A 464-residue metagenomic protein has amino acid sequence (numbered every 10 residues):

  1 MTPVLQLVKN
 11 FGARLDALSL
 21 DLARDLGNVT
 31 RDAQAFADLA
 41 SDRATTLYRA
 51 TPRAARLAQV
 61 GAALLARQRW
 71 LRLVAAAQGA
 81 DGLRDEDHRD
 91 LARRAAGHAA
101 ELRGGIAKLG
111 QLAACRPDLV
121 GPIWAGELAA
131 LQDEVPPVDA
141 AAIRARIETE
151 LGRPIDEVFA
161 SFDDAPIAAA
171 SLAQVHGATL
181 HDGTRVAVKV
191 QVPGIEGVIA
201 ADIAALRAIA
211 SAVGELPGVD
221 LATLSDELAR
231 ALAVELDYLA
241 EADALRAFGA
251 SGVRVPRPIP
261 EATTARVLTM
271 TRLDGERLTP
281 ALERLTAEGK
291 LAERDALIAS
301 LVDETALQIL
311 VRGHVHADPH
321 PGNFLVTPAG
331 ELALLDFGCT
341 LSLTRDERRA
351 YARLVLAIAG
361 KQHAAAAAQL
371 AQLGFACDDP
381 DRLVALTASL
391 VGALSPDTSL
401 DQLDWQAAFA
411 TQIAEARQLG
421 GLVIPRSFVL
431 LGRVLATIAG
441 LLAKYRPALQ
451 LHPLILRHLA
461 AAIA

Functional and structural regions predicted by a protein language model:
M1-Q174, A200-L221, R446-R457, A461-A464: N-terminal accessory/targeting segments that precede structured cores
G12, D25, A35-A54, Q78 (+9 more regions): Helix-rich C-lobe and terminal helical cap/extension of kinase-like folds
P122, A129-P136, E148, E196-A201 (+3 more regions): ATP-dependent phospho-/nucleotidyl transfer catalytic cores
A173-H181: Conserved ATP phosphate-binding architecture of protein kinases
Q174, V186, R254, L268 (+1 more regions): Protein kinase-like catalytic core scaffold
K189-Q191: Conserved beta3-strand ATP-binding lysine motif
A317-P321: Hydrophobic HxD+1 residue recognition
G322-V326: Hydrophobic residue at the +6 position relative to the catalytic HRD Asp in the kinase catalytic loop
